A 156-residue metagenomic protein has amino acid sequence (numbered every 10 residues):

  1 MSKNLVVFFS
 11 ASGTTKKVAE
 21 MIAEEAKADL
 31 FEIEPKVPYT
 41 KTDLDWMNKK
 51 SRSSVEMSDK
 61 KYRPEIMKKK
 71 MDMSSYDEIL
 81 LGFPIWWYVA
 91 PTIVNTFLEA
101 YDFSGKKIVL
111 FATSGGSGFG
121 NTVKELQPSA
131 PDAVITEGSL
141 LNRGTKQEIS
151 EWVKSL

Functional and structural regions predicted by a protein language model:
M1-E78, Y88-A90, N95, E99 (+1 more regions): N-terminal beta1-alpha1-beta2 submodule of the flavodoxin-like/Rossmannoid cofactor-binding fold
A26-A28, K106, A133-V134: A structural micro-motif
M73, E99-G105, S129-A130: Short, conserved loop/helix-junction motifs that constitute active-site signature segments in enzyme catalytic cores
F83-P84: Glycine-rich, N-terminal phosphate-binding loop of Rossmann-like dinucleotide-binding domains
W87-Y88, G116: Acidic catalytic loop of the alpha/beta-hydrolase fold
V109-T145: Short, glycine-/small-residue-rich phosphate/pyrophosphate-handling segment
